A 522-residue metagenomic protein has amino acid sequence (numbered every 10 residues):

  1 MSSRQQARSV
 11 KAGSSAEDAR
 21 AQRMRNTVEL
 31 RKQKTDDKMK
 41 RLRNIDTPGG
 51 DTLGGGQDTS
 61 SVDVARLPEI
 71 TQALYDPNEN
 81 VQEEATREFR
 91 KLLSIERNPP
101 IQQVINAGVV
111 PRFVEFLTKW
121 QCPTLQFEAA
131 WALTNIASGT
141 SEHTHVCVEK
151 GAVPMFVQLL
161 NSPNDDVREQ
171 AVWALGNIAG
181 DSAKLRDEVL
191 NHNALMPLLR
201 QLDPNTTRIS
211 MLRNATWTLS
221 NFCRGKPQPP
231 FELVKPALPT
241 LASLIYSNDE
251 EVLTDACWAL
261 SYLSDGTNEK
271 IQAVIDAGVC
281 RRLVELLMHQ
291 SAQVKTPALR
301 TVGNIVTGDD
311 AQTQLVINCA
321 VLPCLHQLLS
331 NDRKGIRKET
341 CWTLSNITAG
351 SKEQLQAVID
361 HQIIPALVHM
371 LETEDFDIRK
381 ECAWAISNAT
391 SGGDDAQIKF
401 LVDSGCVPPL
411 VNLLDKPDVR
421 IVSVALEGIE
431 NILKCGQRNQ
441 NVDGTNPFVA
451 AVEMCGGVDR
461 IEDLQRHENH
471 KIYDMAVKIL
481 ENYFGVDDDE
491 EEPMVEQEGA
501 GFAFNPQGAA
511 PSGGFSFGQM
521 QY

Functional and structural regions predicted by a protein language model:
M1-N78, E83-K91, N441-F448, M454-Y522: Intrinsically disordered, low-complexity regulatory regions of large eukaryotic scaffold/signaling proteins
R41, L53, V81, P99-P100 (+17 more regions): Short, flexible/disordered secondary-structure transition segments
V64, Q102-G108, H145-G151, D187-N193 (+8 more regions): Short sequence/structural elements of tandem HEAT/ARM alpha-solenoid repeats
V64-P123, H145: Onset and early core of a folded interaction/catalytic domain in large eukaryotic regulators
E69-T71, R112-E115, M155-V157, P197-L202 (+7 more regions): Buried hydrophobic core positions in alpha-solenoid tandem helical repeats
Y75-K91, Q121-A137, E149, P163-G180 (+15 more regions): Alpha-helical solenoid repeats of the armadillo/HEAT superfamily in eukaryotic scaffolding/adaptor proteins
N98, V110, S138-H143, V153 (+11 more regions): Flexible helix-coil junctions and inter-repeat linker/turn elements that act as hinges within alpha-solenoid scaffolds
